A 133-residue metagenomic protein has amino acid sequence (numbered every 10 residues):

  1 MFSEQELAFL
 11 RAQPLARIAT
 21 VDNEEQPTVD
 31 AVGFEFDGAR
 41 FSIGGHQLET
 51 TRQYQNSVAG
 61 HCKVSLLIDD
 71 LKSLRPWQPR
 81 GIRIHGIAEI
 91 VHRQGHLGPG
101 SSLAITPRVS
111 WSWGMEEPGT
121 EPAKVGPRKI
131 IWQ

Functional and structural regions predicted by a protein language model:
M1-R17: Short, basic/aromatic recognition patches
F2-Q5, V29-D30, T50-Q53: A generic local structural motif
R11-Q13, Q26-P27, G81, H96-G98: Short solvent-exposed loop/turn micro-motifs enriched in small/polar/acidic residues
Q13-L48, L66: Short beta-strand segments
D37-G38, T50-Y54, E121: A short local loop/turn or secondary-structure capping micro-motif enriched for an aromatic residue
Q47-V109: Short, structured beta-strand-loop surface elements
S102-Q133: Flexible glycine-rich active-site/ligand-binding loops centered on an Asp-His dyad
